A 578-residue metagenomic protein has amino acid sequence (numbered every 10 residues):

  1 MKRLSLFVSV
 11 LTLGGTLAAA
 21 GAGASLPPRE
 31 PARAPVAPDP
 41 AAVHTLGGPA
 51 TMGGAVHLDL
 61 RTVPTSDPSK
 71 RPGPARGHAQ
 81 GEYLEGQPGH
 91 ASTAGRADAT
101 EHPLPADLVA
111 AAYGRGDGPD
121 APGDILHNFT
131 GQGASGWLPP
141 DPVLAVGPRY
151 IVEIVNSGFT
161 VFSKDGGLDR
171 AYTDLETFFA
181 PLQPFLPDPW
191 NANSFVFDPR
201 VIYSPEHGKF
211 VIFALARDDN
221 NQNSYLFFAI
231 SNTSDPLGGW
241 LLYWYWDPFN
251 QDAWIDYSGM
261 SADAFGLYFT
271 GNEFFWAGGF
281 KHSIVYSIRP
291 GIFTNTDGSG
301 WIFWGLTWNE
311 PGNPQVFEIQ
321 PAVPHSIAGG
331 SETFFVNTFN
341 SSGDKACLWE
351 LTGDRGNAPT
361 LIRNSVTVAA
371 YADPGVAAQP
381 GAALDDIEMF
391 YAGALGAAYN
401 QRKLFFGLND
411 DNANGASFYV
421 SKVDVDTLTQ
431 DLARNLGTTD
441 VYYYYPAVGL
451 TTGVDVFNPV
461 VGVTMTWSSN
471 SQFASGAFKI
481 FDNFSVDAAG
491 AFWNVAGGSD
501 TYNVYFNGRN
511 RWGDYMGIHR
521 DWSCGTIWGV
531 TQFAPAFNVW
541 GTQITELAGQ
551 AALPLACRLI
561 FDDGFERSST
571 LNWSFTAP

Functional and structural regions predicted by a protein language model:
M1-V8: Bacterial N-terminal signal peptides that target proteins for export
V8-A18: Bacterial N-terminal signal peptides
A19-A24: Boundary at the C-terminal end of the N-terminal hydrophobic targeting segment
S25-C557: C-terminal PAP-associated
C557-L571: Extracellular carbohydrate-recognition regions
A577-P578: Short, solvent-exposed mixed-charge patches
